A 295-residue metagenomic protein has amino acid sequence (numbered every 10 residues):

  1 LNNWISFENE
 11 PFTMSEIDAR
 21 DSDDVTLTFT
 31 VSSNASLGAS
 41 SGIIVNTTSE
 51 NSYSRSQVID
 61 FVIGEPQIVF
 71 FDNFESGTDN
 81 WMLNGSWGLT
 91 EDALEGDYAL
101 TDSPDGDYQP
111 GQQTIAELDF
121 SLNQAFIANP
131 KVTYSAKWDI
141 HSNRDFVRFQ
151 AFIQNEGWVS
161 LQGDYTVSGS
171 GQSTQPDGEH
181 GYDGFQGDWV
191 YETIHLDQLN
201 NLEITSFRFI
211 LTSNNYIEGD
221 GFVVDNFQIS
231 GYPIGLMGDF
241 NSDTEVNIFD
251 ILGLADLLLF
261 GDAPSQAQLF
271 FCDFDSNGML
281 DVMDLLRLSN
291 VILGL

Functional and structural regions predicted by a protein language model:
S6-A35: Intrinsically disordered, low-complexity Pro/Gly/Ser/Thr-rich segments with frequent PxxP/GP/PP motifs and embedded
T30-L37, N123-A125, D197-L199: Short, surface-exposed loop/turn segments at beta-strand-coil junctions that are enriched for proline with nearby
T30-P66: Terminal connector regions
Q67-Q113, S160-V190: Extracellular glycan-recognition surfaces and repeat-rich motifs
F74, Q124-D139, V147, E203-S213: Extracellular beta-strand-rich recognition modules
R144-F146, S213-G231: Extracellular carbohydrate recognition
F185-E218: Extracellular beta-strand ligand-recognition surfaces/modules
Y232-L295: Cellulosome-associated attachment modules in secreted, modular CAZymes
